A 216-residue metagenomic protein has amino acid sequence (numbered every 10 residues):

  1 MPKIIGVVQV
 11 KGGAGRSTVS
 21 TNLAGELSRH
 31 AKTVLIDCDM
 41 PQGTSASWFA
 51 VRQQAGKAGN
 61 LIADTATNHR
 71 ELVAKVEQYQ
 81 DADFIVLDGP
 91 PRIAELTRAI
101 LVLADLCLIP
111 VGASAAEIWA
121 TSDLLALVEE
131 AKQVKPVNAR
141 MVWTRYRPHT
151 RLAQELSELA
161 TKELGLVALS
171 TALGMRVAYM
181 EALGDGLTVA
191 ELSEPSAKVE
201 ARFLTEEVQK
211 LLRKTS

Functional and structural regions predicted by a protein language model:
I4-A14, T21-R98, Q133, L183-E191: P-loop/Walker-type NTP enzyme "switch/lid" segment
L35-I36, L87, I109, M141-W143: Structural beta-sheet core signal
M40-Q42, A115, Y146-H149, V177-A178: Conserved nucleotide-binding/hydrolysis micro-motifs of P-loop NTPases
A94-A115: Inter-motif core of Ras-like GTPase G domains
T121-K135: Conserved C-terminal guanine-recognition region of P-loop GTPase G domains, centered on the G4
R147, S157-L187: Beta-strand-loop-alpha "switch" segments that mediate conformational coupling across diverse proteins
Y179-R202: Inter-lobe coupling/hinge region of RecA-like P-loop helicase motors
